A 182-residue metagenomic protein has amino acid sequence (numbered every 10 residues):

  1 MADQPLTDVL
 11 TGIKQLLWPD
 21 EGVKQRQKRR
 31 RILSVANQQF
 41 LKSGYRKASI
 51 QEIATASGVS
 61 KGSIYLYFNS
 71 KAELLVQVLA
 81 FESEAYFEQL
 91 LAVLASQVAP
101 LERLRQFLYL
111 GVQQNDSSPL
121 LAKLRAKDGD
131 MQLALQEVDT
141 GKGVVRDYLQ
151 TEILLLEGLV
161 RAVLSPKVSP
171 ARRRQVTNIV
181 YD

Functional and structural regions predicted by a protein language model:
M1-S43, K47-A56, E73: Basic, helix-initiating cap at the start of DNA-binding domains
Q27-Q38, K42, A56, E73-S96 (+4 more regions): Alpha-helical structural segments
S34, L101-P119, R174-N178: Amphipathic alpha-helical segments that line or abut small-molecule/effector binding pockets and mediate allosteric
A36, G58-F68: Short hydrophobic/aromatic patch on the recognition helix
K42-R46, Q97, S118: Short coil/turn segments at alpha/beta junctions that flank glycine-rich nucleotide-binding fingerprints
R46, S60, N69-K71, A99: Short coil/turn motifs that cap or connect alpha-helices
E84, Q132-S165, A171-N178: Amphipathic alpha-helical packing segments from all-alpha helical-bundle domains
Q106, N115-T140: Amphipathic alpha-helical segments used for helix-helix packing
